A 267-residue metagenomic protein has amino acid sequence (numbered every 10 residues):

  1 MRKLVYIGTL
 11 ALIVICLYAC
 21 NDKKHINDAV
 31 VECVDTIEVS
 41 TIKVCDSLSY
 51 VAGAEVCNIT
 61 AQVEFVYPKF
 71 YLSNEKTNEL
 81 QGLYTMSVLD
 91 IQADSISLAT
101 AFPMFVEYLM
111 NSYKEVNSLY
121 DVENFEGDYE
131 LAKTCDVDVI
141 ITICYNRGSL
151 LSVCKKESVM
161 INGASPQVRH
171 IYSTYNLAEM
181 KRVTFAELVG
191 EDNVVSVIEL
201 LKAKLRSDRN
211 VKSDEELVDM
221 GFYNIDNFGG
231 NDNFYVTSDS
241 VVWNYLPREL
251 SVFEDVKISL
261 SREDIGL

Functional and structural regions predicted by a protein language model:
M1-V5, D22-K23: Positively charged n-region of N-terminal signal peptides that target proteins for export
V5-L12: Sec-dependent signal peptide hydrophobic core
C16-A19: C-terminal motif of bacterial Sec signal peptides marking the signal peptidase cleavage site
N21-L267: Compositionally biased intrinsically disordered regions enriched in Thr/Gly
